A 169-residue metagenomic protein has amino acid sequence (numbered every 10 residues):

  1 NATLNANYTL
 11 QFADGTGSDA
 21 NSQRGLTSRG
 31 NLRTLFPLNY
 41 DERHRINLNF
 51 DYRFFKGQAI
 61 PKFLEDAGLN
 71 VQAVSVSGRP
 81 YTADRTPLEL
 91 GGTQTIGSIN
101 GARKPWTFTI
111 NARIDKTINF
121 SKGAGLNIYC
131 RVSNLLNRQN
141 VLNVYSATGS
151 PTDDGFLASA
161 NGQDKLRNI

Functional and structural regions predicted by a protein language model:
N1-P80: Gram-negative outer-membrane beta-barrel transporters
N21, G25, R29, E89 (+2 more regions): Amphipathic, alpha-helical segments enriched in basic
S28-T34, G92-N100, R167-N168: Extracytoplasmic loops and strand-loop junctions of Gram-negative outer membrane beta-barrel proteins
L38-R43, N100-T107, Q163: Short sequence motifs at beta-strands and strand-loop junctions characteristic of Gram-negative outer-membrane
A59-G92, P105-T109, D115-I169: C-terminal beta-signal and adjacent terminal beta-strands/loops of Gram-negative outer-membrane beta-barrel proteins
